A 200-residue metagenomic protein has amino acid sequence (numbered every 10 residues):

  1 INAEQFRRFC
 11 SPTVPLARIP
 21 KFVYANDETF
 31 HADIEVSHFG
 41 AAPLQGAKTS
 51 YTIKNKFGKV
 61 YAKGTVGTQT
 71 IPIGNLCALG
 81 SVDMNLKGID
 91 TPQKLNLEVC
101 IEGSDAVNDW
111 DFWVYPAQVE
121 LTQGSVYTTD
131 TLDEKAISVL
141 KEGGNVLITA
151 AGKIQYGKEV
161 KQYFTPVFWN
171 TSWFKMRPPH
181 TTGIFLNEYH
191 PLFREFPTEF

Functional and structural regions predicted by a protein language model:
I1-F200: Carbohydrate-binding surfaces of carbohydrate-active enzymes
